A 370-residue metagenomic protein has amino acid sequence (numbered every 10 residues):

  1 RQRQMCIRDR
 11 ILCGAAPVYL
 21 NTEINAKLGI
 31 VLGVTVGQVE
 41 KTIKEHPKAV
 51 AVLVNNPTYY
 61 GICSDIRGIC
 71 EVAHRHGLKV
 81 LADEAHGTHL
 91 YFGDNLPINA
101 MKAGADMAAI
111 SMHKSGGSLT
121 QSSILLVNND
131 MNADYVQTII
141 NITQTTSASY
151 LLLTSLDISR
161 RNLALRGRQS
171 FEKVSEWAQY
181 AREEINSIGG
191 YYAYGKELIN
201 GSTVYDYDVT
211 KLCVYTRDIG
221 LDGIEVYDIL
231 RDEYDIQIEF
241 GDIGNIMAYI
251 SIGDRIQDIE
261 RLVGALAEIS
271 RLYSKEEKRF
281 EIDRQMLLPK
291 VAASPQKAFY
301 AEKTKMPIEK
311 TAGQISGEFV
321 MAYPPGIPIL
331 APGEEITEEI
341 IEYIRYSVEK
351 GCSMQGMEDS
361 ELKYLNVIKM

Functional and structural regions predicted by a protein language model:
Q2-I7: Short, small-residue-biased leader/transition segments that mark boundaries at the very start of proteins
P17, V80-L81, I238: Hydrophobic beta-strand scaffold residues
G29-H89: Active-site phosphate-binding strand-loop segment of PLP-dependent enzymes
I98-T138, Q144-S155: Active-site PLP attachment segment
L152, R160, A164-G201: Conserved PLP-dependent catalytic core of the aminotransferase class-I/II
Y180, N186-M357: Conserved C-terminal alpha-helix-loop-beta "cap" of PLP-dependent enzymes that closes/shapes the active-site mouth
